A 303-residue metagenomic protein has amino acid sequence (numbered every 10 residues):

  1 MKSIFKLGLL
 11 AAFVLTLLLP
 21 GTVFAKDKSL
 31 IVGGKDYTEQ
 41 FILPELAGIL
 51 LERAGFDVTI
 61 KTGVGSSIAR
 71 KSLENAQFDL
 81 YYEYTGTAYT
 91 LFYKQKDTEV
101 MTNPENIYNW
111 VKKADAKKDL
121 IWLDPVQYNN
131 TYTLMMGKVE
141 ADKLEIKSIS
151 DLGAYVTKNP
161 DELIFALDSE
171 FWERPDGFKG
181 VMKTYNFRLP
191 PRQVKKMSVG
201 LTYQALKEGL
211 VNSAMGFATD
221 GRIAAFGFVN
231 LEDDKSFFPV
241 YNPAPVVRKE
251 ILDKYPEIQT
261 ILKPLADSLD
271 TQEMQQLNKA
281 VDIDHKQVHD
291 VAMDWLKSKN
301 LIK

Functional and structural regions predicted by a protein language model:
K26-E39, F56-K61, D161-L167: Short, well-ordered beta-strand elements
S29-A47, V64-I68, E170-E173: Extracytoplasmic "Venus flytrap"
T38-D57, P175, K179-K183: Short, polar/charged alpha-helical segment
E39, W172-D176, G180-F187, E257-K303: An extracytoplasmic/periplasmic, membrane-proximal ligand-sensing/linker region
F92-E105, W110-L123, L210, R222-S236: Ligand-binding "clamshell"
P104-I164, D267-T271: A conserved helix-loop-strand patch within extracytoplasmic ligand-binding domains of the periplasmic binding
Y132-D142, N242-Y255: A bilobed periplasmic-binding-protein/Venus flytrap-type ligand-binding module shared by bacterial periplasmic
P160-D233: Ligand-binding pocket segment of bilobal, Venus flytrap-like solute-binding proteins
